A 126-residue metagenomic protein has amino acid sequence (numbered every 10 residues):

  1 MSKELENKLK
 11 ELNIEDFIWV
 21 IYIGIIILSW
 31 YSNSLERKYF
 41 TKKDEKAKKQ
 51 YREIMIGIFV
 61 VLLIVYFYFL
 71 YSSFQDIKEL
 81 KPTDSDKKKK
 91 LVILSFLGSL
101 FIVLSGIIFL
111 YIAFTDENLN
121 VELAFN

Functional and structural regions predicted by a protein language model:
M1-N126: Glycine-rich, hydrophobic membrane-spanning regions of integral membrane proteins that mediate transport
